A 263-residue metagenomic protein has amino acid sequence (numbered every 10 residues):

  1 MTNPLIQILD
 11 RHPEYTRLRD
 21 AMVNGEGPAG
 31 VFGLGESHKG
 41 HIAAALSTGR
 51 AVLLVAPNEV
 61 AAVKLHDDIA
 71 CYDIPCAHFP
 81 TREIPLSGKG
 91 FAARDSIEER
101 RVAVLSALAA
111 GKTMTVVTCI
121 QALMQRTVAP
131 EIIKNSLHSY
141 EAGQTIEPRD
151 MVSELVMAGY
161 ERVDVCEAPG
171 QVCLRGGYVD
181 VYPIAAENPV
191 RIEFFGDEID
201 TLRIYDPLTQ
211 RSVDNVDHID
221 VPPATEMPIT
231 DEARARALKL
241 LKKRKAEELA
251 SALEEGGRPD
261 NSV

Functional and structural regions predicted by a protein language model:
M1-V263: ASCE RecA-like P-loop NTPase motor cores that couple ATP hydrolysis to mechanical translocation on nucleic acids
